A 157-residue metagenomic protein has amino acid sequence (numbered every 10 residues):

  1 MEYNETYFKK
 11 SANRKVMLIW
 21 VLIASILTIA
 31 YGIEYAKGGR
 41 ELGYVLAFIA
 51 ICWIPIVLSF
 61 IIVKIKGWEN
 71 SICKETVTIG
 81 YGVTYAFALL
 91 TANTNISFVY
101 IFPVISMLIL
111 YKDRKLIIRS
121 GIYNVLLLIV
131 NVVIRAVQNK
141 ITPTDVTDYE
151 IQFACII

Functional and structural regions predicted by a protein language model:
M1-K10: Short, Lys/Arg-rich, polar N-terminal cytosolic tail immediately upstream of the first transmembrane signal-anchor
E2-Y3, E41, T91, K140: Secondary-structure junction/capping motif
S11-A12, S71, L116: Short alpha-helical segments used as structural interaction elements across diverse proteins
K15-N93, Y100-M107, N124-I129: Hydrophobic transmembrane alpha-helices and their membrane-interface boundaries in multi-pass, membrane-anchored
I29-I51, L110, R114-I157: Alpha-helical transmembrane segments and their interfaces in multipass membrane proteins
L90-I96, K112-K115: Transmembrane helix interruption/hinge and helix-loop junction motifs
S97-F98, R119: Alpha-helix N-cap/helix-start motif
